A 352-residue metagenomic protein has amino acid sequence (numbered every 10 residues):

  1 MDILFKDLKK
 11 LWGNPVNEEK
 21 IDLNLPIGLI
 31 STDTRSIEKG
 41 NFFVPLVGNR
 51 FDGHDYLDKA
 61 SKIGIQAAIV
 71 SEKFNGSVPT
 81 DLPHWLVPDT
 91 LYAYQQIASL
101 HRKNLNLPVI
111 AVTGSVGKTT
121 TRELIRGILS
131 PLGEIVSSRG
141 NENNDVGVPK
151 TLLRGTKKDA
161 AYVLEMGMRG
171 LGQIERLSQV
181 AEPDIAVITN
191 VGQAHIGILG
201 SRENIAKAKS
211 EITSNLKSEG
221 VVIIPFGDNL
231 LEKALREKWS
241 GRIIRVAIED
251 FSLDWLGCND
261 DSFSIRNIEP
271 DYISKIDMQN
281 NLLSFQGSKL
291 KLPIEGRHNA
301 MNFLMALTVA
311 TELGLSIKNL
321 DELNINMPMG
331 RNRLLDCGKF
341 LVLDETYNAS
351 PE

Functional and structural regions predicted by a protein language model:
M1-Q96, E295: N-terminal leader/targeting and accessory segments in enzymes
K6-W12, A93-F226, L230-W239, L304 (+1 more regions): Phosphate-binding loop of NTP-binding sites
F74-T80, V187-L341: Acidic, Mg2+-coordinating active-site environments of NTP-dependent enzymes
H84-L86, V109, E134-S137, I243-R245 (+1 more regions): Conserved beta-strand scaffold positions in the cores of enzyme catalytic domains, especially in NTP/NDP-utilizing
L152-A161, G330-D344: Switch I (G2) and immediately adjacent beta-strands of P-loop GTPase domains
E165, P293, L341-Y347: Active-site-proximal beta-strand elements of phosphoester/diester hydrolases
M329-G330, Y347-E352: Glycine-rich phosphate/pyrophosphate-binding beta-alpha loops
